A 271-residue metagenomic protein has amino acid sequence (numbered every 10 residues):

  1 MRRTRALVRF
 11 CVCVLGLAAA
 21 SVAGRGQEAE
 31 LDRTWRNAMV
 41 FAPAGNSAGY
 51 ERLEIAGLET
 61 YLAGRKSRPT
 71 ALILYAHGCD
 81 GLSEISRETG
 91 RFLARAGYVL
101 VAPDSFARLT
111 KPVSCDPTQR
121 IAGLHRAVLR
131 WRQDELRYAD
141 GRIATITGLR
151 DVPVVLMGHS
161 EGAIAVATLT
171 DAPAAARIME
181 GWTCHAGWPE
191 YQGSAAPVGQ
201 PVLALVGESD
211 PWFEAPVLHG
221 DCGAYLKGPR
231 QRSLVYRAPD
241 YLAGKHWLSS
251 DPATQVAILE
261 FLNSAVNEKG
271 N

Functional and structural regions predicted by a protein language model:
F10-A19: Bacterial N-terminal signal peptides
T34-L149: Serine-hydrolase catalytic machinery in alpha/beta-hydrolase-like enzymes
L74-G78, G181, V206: The conserved beta1-alpha1 loop
E88, E190-Q192, F213-A224: Short alpha-helix in the alpha/beta-hydrolase fold that links the catalytic acid
A139-P197: Primarily recognizes the serine-hydrolase "nucleophile elbow" in alpha/beta-hydrolase and SGNH/GDSL folds
H185, E208-E214: Acidic catalytic loop of the alpha/beta-hydrolase fold
V198, A204-V206: Short beta-strand/loop motif that positions the catalytic acidic residue of the alpha/beta-hydrolase fold
R230-N271: C-terminal catalytic histidine-bearing segment of alpha/beta-hydrolase fold enzymes
